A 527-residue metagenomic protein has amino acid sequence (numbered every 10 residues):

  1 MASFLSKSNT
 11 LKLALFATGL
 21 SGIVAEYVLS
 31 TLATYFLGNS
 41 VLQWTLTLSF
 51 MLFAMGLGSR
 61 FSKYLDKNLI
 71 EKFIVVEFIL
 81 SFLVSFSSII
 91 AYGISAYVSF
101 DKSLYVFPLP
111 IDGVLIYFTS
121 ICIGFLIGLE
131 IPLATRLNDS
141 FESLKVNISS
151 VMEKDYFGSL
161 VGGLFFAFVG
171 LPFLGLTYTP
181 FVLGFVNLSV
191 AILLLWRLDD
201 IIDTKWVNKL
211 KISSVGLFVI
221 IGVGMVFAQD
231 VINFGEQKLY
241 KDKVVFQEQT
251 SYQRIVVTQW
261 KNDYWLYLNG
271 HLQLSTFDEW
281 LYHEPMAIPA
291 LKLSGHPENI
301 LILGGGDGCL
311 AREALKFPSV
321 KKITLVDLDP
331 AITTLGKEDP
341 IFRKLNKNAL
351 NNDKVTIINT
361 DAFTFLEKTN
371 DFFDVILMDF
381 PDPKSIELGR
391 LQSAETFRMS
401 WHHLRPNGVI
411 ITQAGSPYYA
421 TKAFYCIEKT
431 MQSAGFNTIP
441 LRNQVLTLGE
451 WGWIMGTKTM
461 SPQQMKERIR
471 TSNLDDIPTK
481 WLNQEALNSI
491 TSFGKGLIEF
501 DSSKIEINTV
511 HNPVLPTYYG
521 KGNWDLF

Functional and structural regions predicted by a protein language model:
M1-Q247, S251-H271, S275-W280, A287-P330 (+4 more regions): Alpha-helical transmembrane segments of multi-pass membrane proteins
M460-F527: SAM/dcSAM-binding transferase cores
